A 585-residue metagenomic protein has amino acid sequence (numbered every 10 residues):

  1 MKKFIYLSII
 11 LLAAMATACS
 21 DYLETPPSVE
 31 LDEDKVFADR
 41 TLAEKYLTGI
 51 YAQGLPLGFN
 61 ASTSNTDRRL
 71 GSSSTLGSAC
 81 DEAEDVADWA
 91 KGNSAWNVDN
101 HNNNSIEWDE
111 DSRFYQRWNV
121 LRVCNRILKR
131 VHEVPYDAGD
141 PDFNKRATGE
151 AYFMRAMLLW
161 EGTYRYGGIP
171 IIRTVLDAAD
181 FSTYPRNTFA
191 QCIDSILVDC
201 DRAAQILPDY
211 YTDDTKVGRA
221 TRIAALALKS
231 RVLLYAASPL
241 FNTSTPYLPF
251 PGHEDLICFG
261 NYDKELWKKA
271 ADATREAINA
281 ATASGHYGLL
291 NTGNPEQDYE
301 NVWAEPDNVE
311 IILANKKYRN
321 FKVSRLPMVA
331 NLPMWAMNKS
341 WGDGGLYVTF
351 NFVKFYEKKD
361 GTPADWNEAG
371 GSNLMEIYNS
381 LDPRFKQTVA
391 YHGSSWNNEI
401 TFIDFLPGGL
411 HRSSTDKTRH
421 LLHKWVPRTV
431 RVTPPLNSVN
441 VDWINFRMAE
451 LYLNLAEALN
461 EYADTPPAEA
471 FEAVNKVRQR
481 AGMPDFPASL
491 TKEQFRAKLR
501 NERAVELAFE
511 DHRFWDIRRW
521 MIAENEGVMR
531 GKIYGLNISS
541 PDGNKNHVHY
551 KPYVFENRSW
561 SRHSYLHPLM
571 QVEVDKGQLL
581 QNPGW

Functional and structural regions predicted by a protein language model:
M1-S28: Bacterial Sec-dependent N-terminal signal peptides
S20-A95, I169, R219-L226, R231-P407 (+2 more regions): An aromatic- and glycine-enriched ligand-binding surface/loop that stacks and positions planar moieties
D39, E44-T48, A52-S62, V86-Y166 (+8 more regions): Conserved, well-structured interaction surfaces
R117-V120, L197, N279, T292-E357 (+4 more regions): Long, intrinsically disordered, low-complexity segments
E161, R165, Y235, N242 (+4 more regions): Alpha-helix C-terminal capping/termination sites
T388-A390, F402-I403, V441-L455, L459-E461 (+3 more regions): Outer/extracellular conduits and scaffolds centered on Gram-negative outer-membrane beta-barrels
A390, S394-L436: Surface-exposed, extracytoplasmic segments of Gram-negative outer-membrane nutrient-acquisition systems
